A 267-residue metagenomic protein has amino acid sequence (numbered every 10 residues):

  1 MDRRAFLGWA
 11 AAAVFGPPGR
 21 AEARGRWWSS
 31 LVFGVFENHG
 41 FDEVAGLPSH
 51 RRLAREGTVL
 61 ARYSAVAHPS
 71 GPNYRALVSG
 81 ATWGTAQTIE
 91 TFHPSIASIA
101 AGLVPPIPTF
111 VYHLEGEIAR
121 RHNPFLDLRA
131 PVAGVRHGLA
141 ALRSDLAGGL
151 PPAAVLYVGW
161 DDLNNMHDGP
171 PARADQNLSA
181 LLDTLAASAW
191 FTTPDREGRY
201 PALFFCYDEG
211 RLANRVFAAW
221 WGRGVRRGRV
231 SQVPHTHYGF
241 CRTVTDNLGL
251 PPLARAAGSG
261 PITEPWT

Functional and structural regions predicted by a protein language model:
M1, A12-V14: N-terminal secretory signal peptides
F6, A11-A12, A21-T267: N-terminal pro-sequences and low-complexity stem/linker regions of secreted or lumenal proteins
G16-P18: N-terminal signal peptide c-region/cleavage motif recognized by signal peptidases
